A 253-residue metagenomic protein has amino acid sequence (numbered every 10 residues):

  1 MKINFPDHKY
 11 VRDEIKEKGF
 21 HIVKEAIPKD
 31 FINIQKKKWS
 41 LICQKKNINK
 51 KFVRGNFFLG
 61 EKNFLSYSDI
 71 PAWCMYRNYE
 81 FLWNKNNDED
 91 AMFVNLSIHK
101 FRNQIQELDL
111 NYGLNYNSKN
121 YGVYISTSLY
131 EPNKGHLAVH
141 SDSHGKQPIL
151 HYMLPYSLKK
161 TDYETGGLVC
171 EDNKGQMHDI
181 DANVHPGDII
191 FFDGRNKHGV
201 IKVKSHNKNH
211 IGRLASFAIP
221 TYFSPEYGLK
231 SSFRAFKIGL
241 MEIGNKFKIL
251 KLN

Functional and structural regions predicted by a protein language model:
M1-D69, N253: N-terminal auxiliary "cap/dimerization" subdomain that precedes the catalytic jelly-roll/cupin core of mononuclear
F20-I22, T127-L129, M153-P155, I189-F191 (+1 more regions): Conserved hydrophobic/aromatic beta-strand scaffold that supports enzyme active sites
I27-D30, P132, H144, K159 (+3 more regions): Short, solvent-exposed loop/turn segments at secondary-structure junctions
W39-N47, R102, G194, I219 (+1 more regions): A generic secondary-structure signal for well-formed alpha-helical elements
E61-Y124: Signature of the catalytic double-stranded beta-helix
L129-P132, H144-D162, S216-T221: Short, conserved beta-strand element in jelly-roll/cupin
L137-H144: Histidine-centered catalytic micro-motifs
Y163-N253: Catalytic core of Fe(II)/2-oxoglutarate
